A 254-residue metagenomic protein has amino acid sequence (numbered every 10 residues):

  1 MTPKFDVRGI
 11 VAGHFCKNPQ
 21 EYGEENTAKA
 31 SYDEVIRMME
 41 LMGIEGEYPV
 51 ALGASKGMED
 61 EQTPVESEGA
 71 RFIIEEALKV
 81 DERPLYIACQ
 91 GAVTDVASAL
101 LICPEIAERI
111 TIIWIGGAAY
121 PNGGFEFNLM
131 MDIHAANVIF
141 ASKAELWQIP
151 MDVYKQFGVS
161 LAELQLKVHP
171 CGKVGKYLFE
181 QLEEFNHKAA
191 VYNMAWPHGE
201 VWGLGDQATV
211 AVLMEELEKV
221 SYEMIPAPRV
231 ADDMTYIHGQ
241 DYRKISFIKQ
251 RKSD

Functional and structural regions predicted by a protein language model:
M1-G9, M130, H134, S142 (+1 more regions): Conformational coupling and interaction surfaces
M1-K29, G46, S55-A162: Active-site histidine-anchored catalytic micro-motif
E24-E34, V201-W202: Glycine-rich, flexible loop segments associated with nucleotide phosphate handling
D33-A51: A glycine-rich helix N-cap at a beta->alpha junction
V35, M58, A97, G124 (+2 more regions): Sparse, context-dependent recognition of short Cys/His-centered cofactor- or disulfide-binding micro-motifs
V35-M38, I73, D95-L100, V210-L213: Buried hydrophobic packing segments
I36-M39, I115-G117, F140-K143, V174-F179: Short, surface-exposed, polar/charged, turn-prone segments marking secondary-structure boundaries
V50, I139, V210: A residue-level signal for conserved active-site and pocket-lining positions in enzyme catalytic cores
